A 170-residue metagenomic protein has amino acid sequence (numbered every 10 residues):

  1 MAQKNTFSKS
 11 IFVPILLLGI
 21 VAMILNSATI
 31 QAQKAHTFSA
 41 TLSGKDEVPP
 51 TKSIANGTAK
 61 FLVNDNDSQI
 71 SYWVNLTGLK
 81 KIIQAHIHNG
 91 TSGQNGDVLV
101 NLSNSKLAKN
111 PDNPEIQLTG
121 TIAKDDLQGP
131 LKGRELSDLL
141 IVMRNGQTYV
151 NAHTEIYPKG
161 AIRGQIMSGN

Functional and structural regions predicted by a protein language model:
A2, N26-A85, N89-N170: Metal-centered catalytic cores of metalloenzymes
A2-L16: Bacterial N-terminal signal peptides that target proteins for export
V13-L25: Bacterial N-terminal signal peptides
